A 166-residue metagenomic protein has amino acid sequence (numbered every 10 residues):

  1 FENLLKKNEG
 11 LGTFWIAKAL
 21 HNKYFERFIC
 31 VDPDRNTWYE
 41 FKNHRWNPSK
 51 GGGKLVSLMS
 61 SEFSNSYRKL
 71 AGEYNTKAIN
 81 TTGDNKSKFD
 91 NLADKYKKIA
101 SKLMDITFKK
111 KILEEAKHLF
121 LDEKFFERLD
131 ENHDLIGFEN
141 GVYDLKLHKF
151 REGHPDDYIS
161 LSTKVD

Functional and structural regions predicted by a protein language model:
F1-V165: Intein modules and their embedded homing endonuclease domains
